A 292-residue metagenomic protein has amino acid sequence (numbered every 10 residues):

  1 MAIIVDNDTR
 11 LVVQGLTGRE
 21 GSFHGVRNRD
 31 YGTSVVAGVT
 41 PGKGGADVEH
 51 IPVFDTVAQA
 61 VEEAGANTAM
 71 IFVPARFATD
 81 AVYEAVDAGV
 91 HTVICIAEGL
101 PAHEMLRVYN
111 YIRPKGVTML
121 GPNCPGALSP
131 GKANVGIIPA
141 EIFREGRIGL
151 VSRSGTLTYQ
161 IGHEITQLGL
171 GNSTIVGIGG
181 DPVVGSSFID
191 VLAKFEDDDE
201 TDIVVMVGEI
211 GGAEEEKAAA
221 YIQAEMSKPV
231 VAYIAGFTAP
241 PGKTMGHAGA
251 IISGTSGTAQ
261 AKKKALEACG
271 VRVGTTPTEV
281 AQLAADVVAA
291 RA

Functional and structural regions predicted by a protein language model:
M1-A292: Catalytic-core regions of core metabolic enzymes, especially those transforming organic acids/acyl-group intermediates
